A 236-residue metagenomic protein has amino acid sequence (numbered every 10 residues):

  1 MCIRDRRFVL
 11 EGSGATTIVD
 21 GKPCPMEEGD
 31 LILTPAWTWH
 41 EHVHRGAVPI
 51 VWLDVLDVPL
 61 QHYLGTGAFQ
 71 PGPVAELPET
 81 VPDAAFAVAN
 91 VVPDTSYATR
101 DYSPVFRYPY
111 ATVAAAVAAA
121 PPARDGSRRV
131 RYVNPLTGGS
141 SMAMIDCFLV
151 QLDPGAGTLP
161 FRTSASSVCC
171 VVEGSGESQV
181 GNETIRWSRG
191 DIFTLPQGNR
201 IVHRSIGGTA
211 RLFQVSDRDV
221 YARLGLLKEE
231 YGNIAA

Functional and structural regions predicted by a protein language model:
M1-D5: Conserved small/polar residues in nucleotide/adenosyl-binding loops
R7, G12-I18, A156-L159, S167-C169 (+1 more regions): Short beta-strand segments in beta-sandwich/barrel cores
R7-F8, L33, A47-G67, C169 (+2 more regions): A short hydrophobic beta-strand segment most commonly corresponding to one strand of the jelly-roll/cupin
L10, V19, P25-R45, V180 (+2 more regions): Conserved metal-binding segment of the jelly-roll/cupin
H44, S141-M142, G157-T163, R204-S205: Short histidine-centered beta-strand/loop micro-motifs that create catalytic or ligand/metal-coordination sites
Q70-M144, F148, K228-Y231, A236: A short, N-terminal "cap"/entry segment at the start of jelly-roll beta-barrel domains of the cupin/DSBH fold
L136-G139, I145-V150, F161-S164, G174 (+3 more regions): C-terminal structured domain segments across diverse proteins
S166-E173, T184-I185, I192-L195: Low-complexity, glycine/alanine/valine/leucine- and proline-rich hydrophobic stretches
